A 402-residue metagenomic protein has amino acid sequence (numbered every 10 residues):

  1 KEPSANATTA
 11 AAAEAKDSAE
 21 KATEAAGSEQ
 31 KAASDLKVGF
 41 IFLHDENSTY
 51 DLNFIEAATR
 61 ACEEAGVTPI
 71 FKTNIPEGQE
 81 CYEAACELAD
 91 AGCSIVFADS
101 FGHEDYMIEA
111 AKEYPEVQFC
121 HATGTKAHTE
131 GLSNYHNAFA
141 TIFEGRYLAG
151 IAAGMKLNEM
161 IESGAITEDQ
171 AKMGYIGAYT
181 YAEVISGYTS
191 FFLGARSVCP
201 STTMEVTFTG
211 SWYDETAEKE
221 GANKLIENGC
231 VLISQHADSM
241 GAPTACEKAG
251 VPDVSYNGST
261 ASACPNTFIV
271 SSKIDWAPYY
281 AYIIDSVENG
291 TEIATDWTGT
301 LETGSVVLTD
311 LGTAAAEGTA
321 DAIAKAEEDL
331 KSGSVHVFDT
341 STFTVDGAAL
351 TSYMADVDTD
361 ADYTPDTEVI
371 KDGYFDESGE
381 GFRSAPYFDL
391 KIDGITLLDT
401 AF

Functional and structural regions predicted by a protein language model:
K1-L36, I395-F402: Short, low-complexity disordered leader/linker segments with a strong preference for bacterial N-terminal type II
A32, K37-C62, I70-C81, S100-H103 (+1 more regions): Extracytoplasmic "Venus flytrap"
F40-I41, G92-F101, Q118-A122, N228-S239 (+1 more regions): Periplasmic-binding protein-like
A58, R146-T202, D296-A316: An alpha-beta-alpha
K112-F139, G258-N266: Flexible loop/hinge segments that line or gate small-molecule binding clefts
A138-E168, S272-I293: Hydrophobic alpha-helical segments within soluble ligand-binding/sensing domains
A182-C230: Extracellular/periplasmic Venus flytrap/periplasmic-binding protein
G290-F402: Segments of small-molecule ligand-sensing domains
